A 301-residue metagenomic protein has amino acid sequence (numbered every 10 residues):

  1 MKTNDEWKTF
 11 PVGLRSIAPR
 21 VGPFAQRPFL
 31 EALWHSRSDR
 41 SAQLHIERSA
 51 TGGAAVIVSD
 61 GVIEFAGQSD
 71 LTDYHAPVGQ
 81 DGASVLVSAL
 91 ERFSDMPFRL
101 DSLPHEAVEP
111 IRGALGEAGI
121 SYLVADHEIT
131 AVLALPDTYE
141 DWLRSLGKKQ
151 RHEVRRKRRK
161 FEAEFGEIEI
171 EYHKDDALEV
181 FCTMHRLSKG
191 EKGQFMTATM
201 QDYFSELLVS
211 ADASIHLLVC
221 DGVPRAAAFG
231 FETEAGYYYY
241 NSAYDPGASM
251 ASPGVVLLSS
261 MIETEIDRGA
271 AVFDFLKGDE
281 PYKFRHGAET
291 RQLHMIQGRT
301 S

Functional and structural regions predicted by a protein language model:
K2-E64, L103-T130, L135-M250: A conserved beta-strand-loop-helix scaffold within acyl/acetyltransferase catalytic domains
R15, F24, S69, D81-S84 (+1 more regions): Compositionally biased, intrinsically disordered low-complexity regions
D60-D126, E234-T290: Acyl-donor binding region in acyl/amide transferases
Q80, A134-P136, R299: Solvent-exposed residues in well-ordered beta-strands and their adjoining turns, especially edge/terminal strands
L123-T130, T290-S301: Conserved catalytic-core motifs of GNAT/GCN5-like acyltransferases
E169, G193, F273, T290-R291: Secondary-structure boundary/capping signal
